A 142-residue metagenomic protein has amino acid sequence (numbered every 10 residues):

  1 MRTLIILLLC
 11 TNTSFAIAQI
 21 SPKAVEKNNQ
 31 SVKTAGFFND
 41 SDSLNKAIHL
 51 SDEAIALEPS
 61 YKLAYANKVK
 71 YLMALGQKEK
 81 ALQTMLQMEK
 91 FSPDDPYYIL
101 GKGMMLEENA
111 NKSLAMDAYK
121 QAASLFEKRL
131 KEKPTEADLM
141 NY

Functional and structural regions predicted by a protein language model:
A16-L63: N-terminal leader/linker segments that initiate helical-solenoid repeat arrays
V25, L63, Y97, A137-D138: Start-of-helix register in tetratricopeptide repeats
G36-F37, A74-L75, E108: Register position in tetratricopeptide repeats
N67, G101, T135, N141-Y142: Canonical tetratricopeptide repeat
